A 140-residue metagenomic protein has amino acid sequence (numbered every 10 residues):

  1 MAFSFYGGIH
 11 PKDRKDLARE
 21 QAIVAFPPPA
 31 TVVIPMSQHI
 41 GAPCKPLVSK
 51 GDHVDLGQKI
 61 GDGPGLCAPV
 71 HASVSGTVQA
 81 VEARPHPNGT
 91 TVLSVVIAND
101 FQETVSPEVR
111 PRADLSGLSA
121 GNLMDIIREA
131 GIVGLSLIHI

Functional and structural regions predicted by a protein language model:
M1-P43, L47: N-terminal, Lys/Arg-enriched amphipathic/low-complexity engagement segments that precede the first folded domain
A42-L47, P64, S106-R112: Aromatic/His-enriched, Gly/Pro-containing loop or helix-boundary segments that lie immediately adjacent to catalytic
C44-H53, G57: Short histidine-centered loop motifs in beta-beta connectors
V54-C67, E82, L93-N99: Short hydrophobic beta/alpha edge segments that flank linear recognition/processing sites
P69-S73: Small beta-strand-rich domains/subdomains or short beta-sheet motifs embedded in larger alpha/beta proteins
G76-V78: Conserved hydrophobic positions within beta-strands
P87-L135: Acidic low-complexity segments
I138-I140: Conserved small/polar residues in nucleotide/adenosyl-binding loops
